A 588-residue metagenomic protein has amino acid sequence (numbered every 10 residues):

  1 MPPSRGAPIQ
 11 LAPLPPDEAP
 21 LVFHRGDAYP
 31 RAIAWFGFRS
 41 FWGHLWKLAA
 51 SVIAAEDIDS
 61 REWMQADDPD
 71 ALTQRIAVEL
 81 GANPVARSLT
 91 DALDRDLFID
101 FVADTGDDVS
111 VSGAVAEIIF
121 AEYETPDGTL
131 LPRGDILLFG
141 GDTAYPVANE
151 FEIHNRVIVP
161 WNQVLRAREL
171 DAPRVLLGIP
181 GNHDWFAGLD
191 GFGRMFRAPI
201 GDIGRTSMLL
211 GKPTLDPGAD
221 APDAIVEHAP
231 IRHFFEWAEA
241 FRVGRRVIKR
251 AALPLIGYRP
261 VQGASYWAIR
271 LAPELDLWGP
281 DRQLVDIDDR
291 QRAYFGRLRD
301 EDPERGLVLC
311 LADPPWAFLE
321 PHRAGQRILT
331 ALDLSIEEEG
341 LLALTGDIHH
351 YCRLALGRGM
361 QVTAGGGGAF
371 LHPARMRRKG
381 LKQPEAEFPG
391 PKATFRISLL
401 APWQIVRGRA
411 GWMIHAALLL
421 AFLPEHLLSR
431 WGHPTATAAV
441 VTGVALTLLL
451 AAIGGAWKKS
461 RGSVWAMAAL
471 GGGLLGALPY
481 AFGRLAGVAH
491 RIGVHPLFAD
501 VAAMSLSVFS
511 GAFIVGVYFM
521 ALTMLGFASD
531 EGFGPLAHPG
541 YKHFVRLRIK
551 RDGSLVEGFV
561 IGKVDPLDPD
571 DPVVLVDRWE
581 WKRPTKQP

Functional and structural regions predicted by a protein language model:
M1-F139, A144-F151, N155-P180, D184-P273 (+1 more regions): Acidic, histidine-bearing metal-coordination/catalytic regions of metal-dependent phosphoesterases
D96-D107, E274-L284, V308-A312, G359-G367 (+1 more regions): Active-site-proximal beta-strand elements of phosphoester/diester hydrolases
V102-A103, D135-D142, D171-N182, P280 (+3 more regions): Active-site neighborhood of phospho(di)ester-bond hydrolases with catalytic His/Asp-centered motifs
D108-S110, Y145-A148, P180-L189, V285-D288 (+3 more regions): Active-site environment of divalent metal-dependent phosphoester hydrolases
S110, I287-A293, D300-L342, A401 (+1 more regions): Active-site-proximal segments of metal-dependent phosphoesterases and phosphodiesterases across multiple
G178, R323-K382, F509-K542, R546: Conserved beta-sheet core of the metallophosphoesterase superfamily
S207-M208, K212-T214, E274, L284-Y294 (+1 more regions): Fungal eukaryote-biased detector of long internal structured cores
G306-V308, F318, H322, M360-V362 (+1 more regions): Membrane-proximal envelope and lipid/glycan-remodeling enzymes
